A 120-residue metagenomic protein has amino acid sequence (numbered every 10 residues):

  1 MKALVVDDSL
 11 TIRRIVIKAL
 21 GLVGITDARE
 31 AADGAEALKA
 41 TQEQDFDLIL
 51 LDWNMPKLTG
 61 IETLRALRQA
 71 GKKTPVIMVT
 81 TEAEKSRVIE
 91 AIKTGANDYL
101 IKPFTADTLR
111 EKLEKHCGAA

Functional and structural regions predicted by a protein language model:
D8, K102: A Lys-centered signature of the CheY-like receiver
L10-R29, H116: Two-component/phosphorelay signaling modules centered on CheY-like receiver
E30-L48, Q69: Acidic, metal-coordinating helix/loop segments flanking the phosphotransfer/catalytic sites of two-component signaling
D33-E36, T59-R65: Acidic catalytic/metal-coordinating carboxylates
M55: Receiver (REC) domain active-site loop signature in two-component systems and cognate sites in sensor histidine kinases
F104-L113: C-terminal output helix
